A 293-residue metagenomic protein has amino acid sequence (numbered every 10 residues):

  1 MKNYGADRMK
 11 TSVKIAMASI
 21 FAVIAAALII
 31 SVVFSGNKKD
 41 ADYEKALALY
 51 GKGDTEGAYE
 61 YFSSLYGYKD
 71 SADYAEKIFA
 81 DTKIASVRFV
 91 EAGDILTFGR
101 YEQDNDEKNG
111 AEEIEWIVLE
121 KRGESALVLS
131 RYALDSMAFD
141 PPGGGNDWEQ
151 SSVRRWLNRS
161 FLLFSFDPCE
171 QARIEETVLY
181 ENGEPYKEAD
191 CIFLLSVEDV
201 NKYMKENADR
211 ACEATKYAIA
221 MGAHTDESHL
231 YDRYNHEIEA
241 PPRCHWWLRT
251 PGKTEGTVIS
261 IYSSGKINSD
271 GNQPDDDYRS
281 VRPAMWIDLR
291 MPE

Functional and structural regions predicted by a protein language model:
G5-A22: N-terminal Sec-pathway targeting helices
M17-V33: Sec-dependent N-terminal signal peptides of Gram-positive bacterial secreted proteins and lipoproteins
G36-Y50, K77: Alpha-helical tetratricopeptide repeat
K39, T55, Y59-T82: Short, charge-rich amphipathic alpha-helical segments embedded in non-transmembrane helical bundles/solenoids
A80-E293: Collagenous Gly-X-Y triple-helix signature in extracellular proteins
